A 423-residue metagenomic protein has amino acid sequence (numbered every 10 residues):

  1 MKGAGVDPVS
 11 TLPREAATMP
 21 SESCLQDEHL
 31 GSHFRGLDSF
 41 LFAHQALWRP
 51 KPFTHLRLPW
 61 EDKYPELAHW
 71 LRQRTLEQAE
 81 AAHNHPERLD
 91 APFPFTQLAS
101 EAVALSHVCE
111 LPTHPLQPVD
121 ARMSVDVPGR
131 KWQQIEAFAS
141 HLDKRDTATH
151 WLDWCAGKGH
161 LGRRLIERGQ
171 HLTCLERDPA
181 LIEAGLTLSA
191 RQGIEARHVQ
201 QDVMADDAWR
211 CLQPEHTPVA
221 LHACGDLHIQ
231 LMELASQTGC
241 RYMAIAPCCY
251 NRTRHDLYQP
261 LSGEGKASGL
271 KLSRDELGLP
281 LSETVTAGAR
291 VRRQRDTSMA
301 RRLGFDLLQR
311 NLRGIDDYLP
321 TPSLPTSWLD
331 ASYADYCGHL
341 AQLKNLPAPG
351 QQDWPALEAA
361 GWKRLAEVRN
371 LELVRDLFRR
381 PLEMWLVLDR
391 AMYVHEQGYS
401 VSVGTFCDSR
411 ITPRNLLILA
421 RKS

Functional and structural regions predicted by a protein language model:
L12-E15, P20-D62, E66, R197 (+2 more regions): Class I S-adenosyl-L-methionine
H55-D143: Conserved Class I S-adenosyl-L-methionine-dependent methyltransferase catalytic core
R130, C155-G157: Conserved glycine-rich SAM-binding loop
A148-C155: Conserved class I S-adenosyl-L-methionine
K158-G169: Conserved SAM-binding loop of SAM-dependent methyltransferases across substrates and taxa, primarily the Class I
H171-E176: Conserved SAM-binding motif I beta-strand of class I
G185-L186: Conserved SAM-binding loop
